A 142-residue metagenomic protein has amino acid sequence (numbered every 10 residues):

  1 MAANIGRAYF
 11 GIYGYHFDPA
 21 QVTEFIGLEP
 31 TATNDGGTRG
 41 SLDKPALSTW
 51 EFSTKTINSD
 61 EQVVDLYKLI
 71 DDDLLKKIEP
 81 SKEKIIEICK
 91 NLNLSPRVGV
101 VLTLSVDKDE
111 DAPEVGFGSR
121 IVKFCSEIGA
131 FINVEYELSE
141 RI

Functional and structural regions predicted by a protein language model:
M1-Y136, E140-I142: Acidic (Asp/Glu-rich) sequence patches and key acidic residues that form negatively charged surfaces used
